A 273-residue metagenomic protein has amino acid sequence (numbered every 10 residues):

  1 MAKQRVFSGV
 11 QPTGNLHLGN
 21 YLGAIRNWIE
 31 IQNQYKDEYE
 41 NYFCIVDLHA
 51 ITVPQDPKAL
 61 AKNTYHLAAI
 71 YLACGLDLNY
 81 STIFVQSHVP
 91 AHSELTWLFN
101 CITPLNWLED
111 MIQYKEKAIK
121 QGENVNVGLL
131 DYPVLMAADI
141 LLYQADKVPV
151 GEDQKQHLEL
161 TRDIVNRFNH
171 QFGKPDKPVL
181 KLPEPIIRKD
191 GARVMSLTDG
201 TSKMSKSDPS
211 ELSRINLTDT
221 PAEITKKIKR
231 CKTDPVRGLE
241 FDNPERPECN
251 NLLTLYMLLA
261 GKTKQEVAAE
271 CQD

Functional and structural regions predicted by a protein language model:
A2-F7, P12-A138: N-terminal Rossmann-like or analogous alpha/beta NTP/dinucleotide-binding catalytic cores that position adenine
V10-P12, D47-H49, D146-K147, D208 (+1 more regions): Short, histidine-centered active-site or binding-site loop motifs used for metal coordination, general acid-base
L18, R162-D273: Conserved nucleotide- and phosphate/pyrophosphate-binding catalytic cores in adenylate/nucleotidyl-handling enzymes
L22, K58-A61, K155-E159, T218 (+1 more regions): Short, conserved loop/turn and helix-capping segments at secondary-structure boundaries that abut family-defining
D56-P57, K147-G151, L239: Short, polar/flexible loop-turn hinges at active-site or ligand-entry regions and domain interfaces
Y71, F99, D153, T201 (+1 more regions): Divalent metal-coordination and catalytic microenvironments
T103-E109, L142-P149, M257-V267: Short helix-capping/linker segments at secondary-structure and domain boundaries
Q113-F172, S196: Internal, conserved structured core segments that host functional sites
